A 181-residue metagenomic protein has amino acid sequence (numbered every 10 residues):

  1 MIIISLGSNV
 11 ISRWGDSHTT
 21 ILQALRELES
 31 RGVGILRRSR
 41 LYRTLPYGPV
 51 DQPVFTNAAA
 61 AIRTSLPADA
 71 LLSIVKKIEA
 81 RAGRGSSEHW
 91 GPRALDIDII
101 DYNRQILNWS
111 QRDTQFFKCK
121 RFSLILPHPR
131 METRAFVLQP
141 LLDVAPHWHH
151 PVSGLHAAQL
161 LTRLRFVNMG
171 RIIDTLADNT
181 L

Functional and structural regions predicted by a protein language model:
M1-L6, V10-H89, A94, Y102-R104: Nucleotide and nucleotide-moiety/phosphate-recognizing core
Y47-V54, D69-L72, E79-L181: Flexible, gly/pro- and Lys/Arg-enriched active-site loops
